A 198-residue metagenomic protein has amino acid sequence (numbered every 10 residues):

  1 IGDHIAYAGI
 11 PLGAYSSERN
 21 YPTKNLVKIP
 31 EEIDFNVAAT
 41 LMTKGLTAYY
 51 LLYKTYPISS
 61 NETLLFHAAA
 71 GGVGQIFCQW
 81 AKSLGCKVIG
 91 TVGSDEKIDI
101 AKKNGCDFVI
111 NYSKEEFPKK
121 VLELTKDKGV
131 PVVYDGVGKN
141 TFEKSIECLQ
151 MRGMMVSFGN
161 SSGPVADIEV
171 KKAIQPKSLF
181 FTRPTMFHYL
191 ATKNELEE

Functional and structural regions predicted by a protein language model:
H4, T63, K87, G153-M154 (+1 more regions): Short glycine-centered segments of the SAM/dcSAM-binding site in methyltransferase folds
I5-A68: NAD(P)H dinucleotide-binding glycine-rich loop of Rossmann-like/cofactor-binding domains, especially the beta1-alpha1
A6, L65, I110, P131-Y134 (+1 more regions): N-terminal Rossmann-like NAD(P) cofactor-binding module of classical short-chain dehydrogenase/reductase
S16, N61, C106, G129-V130: Local beta-strand N-terminus motif with an aromatic residue
L41-K114: Mid-domain Rossmann-like dinucleotide-binding core that forms the NAD(H)/NADP(H) cofactor-binding site
V92, N140-E198: Glycine-rich phosphate-binding loop and adjacent beta-alpha segment of Rossmann(oid) nucleotide-cofactor-binding
E116-K128: Short amphipathic alpha-helix with an adjacent loop that forms part of the alpha/beta core around
